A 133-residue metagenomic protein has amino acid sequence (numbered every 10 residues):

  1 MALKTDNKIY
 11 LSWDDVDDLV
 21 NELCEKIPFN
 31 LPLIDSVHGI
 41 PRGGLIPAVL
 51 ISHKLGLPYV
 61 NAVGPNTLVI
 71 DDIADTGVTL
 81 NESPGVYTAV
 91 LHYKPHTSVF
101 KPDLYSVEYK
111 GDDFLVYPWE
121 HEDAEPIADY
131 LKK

Functional and structural regions predicted by a protein language model:
M1-K133: PRPP-associated nucleotide enzymes
